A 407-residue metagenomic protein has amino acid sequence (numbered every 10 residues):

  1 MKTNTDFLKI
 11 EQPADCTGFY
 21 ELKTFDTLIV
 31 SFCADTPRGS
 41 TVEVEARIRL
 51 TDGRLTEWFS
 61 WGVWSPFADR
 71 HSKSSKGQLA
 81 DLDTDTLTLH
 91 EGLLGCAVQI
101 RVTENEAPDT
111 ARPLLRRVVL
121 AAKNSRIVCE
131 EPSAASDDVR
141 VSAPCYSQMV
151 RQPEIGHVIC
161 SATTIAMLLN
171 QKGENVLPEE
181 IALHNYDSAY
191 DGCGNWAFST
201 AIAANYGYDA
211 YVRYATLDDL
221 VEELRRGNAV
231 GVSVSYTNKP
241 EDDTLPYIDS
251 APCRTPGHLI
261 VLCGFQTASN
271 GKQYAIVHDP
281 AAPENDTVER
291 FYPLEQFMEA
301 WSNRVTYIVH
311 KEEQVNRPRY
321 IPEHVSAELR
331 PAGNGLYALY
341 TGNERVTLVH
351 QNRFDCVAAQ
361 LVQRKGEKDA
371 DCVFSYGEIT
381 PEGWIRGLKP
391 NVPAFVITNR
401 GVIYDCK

Functional and structural regions predicted by a protein language model:
M1-A14, S326-L329, A338-L339, V362: Glycan-recognition and processing domains
D6-L8, L22-K23, R49, L55-W58 (+4 more regions): Noncatalytic regulatory segments and standalone regulatory/sensor domains
Q12-L22: Short beta-strands within extracellular/lumenal beta-sheet-rich domains
T24-T36: A short beta-strand element within beta-rich, extracytoplasmic domains of secreted/secretory-pathway proteins
G39-A46: Beta-strand acidic-aromatic groove motif in beta-rich domains, primarily in extracellular
Q78-L94: Short, surface-exposed tryptophan/glycine-enriched loops that mediate extracellular molecular recognition
L93-G95, R101-C193, R330, G335: Active-site-adjacent structural segments surrounding the nucleophilic cysteine of cysteine proteases and isopeptidases
N175, E179-R317: Conserved active-site-adjacent core of cysteine acyl-enzyme catalytic domains
